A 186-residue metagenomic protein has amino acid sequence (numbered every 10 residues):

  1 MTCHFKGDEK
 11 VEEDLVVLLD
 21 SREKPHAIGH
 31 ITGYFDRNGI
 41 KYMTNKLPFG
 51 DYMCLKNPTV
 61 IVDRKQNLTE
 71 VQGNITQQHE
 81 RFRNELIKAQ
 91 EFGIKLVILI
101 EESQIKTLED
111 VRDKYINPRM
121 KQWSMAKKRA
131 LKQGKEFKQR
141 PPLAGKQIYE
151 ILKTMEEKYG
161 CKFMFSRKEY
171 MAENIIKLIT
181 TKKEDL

Functional and structural regions predicted by a protein language model:
M1-N57, T69-L186: Non-catalytic C-terminal interaction segments of nucleic acid-processing enzymes
V60-Q66: Conserved catalytic cores of phosphodiester-cleaving nucleases, focusing on short active-site segments
